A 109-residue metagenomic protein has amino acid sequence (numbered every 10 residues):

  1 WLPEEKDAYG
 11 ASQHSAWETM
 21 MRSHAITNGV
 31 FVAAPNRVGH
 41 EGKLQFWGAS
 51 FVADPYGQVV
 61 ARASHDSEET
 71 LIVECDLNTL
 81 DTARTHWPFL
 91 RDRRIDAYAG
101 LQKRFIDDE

Functional and structural regions predicted by a protein language model:
W1-T70: CN hydrolase (nitrilase-like) catalytic-core segments centered on the catalytic cysteine and neighboring Lys/Glu
S15, V30, L77, H86-W87: Helix-centric, low-specificity signal for extended rod-like, repetitive segments
W17-E18, D54-G57, E74-C75, A83 (+1 more regions): Short, surface-exposed linear patches
V38, G42, S67, V73-E74 (+2 more regions): Flexible domain-boundary/linker segments
S67-T85: A short, polar/charged loop-to-alpha-helix boundary motif
L80-E109: Cysteine/selenocysteine-centered motifs that mediate thiol-based redox chemistry or coordinate metal-sulfur cofactors
